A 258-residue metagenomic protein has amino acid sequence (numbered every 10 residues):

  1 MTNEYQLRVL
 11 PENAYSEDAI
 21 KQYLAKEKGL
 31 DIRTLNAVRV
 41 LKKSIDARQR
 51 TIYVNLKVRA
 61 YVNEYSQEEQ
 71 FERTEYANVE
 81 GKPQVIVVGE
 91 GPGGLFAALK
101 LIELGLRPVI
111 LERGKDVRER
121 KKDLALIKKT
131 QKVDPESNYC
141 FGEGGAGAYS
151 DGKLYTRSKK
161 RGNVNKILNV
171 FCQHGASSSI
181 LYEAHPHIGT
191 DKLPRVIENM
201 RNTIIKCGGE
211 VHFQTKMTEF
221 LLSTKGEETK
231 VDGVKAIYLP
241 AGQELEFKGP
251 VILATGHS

Functional and structural regions predicted by a protein language model:
M1-V54, V58-Y149, K153, R157-V170 (+2 more regions): Residues forming the flavin
